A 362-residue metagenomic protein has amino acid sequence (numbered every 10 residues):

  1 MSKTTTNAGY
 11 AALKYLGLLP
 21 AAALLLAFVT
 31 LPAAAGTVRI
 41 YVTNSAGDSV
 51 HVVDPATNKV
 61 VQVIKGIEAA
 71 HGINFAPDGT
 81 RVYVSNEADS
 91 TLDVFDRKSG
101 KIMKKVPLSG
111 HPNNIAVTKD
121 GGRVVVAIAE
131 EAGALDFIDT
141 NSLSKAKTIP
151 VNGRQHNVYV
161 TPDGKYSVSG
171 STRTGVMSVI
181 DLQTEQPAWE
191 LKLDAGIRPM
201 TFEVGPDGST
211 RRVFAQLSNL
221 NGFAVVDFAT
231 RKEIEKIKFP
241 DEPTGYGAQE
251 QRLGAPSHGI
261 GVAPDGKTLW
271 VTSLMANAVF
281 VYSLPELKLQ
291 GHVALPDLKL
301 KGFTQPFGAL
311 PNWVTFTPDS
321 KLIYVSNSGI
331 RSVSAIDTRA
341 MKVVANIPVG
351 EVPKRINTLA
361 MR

Functional and structural regions predicted by a protein language model:
S2-A21: Bacterial N-terminal signal peptides that target proteins for export
A23, F28-R362: Predominantly soluble domains enriched in secretory-pathway, periplasmic, or organellar proteins
